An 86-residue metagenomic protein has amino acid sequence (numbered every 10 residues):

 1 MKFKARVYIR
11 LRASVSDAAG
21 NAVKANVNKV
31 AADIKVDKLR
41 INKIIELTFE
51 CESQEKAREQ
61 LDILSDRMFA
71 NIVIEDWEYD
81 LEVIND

Functional and structural regions predicted by a protein language model:
K2-E46, E50-D86: Long, contiguous binding/interaction regions
